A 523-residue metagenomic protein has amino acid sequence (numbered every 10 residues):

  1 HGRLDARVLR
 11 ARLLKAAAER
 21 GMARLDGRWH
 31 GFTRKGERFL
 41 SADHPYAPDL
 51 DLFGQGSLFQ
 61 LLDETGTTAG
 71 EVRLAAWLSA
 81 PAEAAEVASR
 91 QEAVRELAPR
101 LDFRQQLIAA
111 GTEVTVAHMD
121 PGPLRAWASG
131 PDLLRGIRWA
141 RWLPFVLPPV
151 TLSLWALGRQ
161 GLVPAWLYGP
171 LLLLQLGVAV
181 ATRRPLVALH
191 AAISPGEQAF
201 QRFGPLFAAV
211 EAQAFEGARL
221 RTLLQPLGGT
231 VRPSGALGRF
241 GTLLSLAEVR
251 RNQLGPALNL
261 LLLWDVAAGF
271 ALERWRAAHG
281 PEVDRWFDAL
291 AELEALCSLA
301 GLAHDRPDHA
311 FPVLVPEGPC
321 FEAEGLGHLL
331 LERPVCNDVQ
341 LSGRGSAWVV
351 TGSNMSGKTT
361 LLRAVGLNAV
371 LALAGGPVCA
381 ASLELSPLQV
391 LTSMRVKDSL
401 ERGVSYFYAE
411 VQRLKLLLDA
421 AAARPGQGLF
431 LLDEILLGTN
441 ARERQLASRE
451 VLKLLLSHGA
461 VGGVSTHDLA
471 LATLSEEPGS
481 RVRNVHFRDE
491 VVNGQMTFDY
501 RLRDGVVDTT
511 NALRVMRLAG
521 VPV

Functional and structural regions predicted by a protein language model:
H1-M355, T360-V390, Q412-R413, A423: Alpha-helical coupling/stalk and coiled-coil linker elements that connect catalytic or binding modules and transmit
L299, P307-V523: ATPase nucleotide-binding head domains, primarily ABC-like/P-loop NTPase cores
